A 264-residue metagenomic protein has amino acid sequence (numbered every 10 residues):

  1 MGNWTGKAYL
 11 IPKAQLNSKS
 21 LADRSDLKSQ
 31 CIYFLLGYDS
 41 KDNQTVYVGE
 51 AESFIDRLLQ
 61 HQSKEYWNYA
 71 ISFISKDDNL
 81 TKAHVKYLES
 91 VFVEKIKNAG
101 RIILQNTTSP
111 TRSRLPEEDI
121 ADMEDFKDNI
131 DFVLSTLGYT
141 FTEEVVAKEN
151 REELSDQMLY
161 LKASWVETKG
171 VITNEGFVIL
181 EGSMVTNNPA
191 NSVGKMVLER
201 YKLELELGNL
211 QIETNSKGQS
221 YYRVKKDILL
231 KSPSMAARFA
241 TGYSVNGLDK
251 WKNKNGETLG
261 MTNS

Functional and structural regions predicted by a protein language model:
M1-S29, Y38-D42, I55-K225, N253-S264: Boundary/linker segments flanking structured domains
Q30-C31, A51, Y243-S244: Generic hydrophobic/packing signal
Y33-G37, Q44-E52, A236: GIY-YIG nuclease signature motif recognition
D42-N43, G247: Short loop/turn segments at connectors of secondary-structure elements within structured domains
V48-E50, Y222-L229: Short, Lys/Arg-enriched phosphate-binding patches
E52, F92, F239-A240: Short alpha-helical scaffold segments that flank and stabilize functional sites
L230-K231, A237-N253: Short, compact, well-ordered microdomains
